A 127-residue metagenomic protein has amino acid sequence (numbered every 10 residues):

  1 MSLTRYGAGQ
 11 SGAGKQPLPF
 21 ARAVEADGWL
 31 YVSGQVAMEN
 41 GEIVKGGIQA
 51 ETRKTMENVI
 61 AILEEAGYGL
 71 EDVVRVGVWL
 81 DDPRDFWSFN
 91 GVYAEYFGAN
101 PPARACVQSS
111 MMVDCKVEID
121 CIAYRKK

Functional and structural regions predicted by a protein language model:
M1-E57, A61-V74, L80-K127: N-terminal presequence-like segments and the immediate start of the first folded domain
